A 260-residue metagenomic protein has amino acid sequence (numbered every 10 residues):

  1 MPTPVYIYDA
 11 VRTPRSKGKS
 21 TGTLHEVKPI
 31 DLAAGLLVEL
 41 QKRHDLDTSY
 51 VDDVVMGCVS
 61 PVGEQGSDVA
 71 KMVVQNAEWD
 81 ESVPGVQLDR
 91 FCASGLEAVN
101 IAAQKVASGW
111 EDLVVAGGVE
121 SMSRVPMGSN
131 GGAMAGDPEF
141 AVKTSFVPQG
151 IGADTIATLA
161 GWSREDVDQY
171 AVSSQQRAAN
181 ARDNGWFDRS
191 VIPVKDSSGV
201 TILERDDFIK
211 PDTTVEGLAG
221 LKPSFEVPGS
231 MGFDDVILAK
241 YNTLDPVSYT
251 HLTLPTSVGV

Functional and structural regions predicted by a protein language model:
M1-A77, P84-Q87, C92, T155-R164 (+1 more regions): Conserved active-site "lid/cap" helical segment
P2, A107-A160: Flexible glycine-/small-residue-enriched beta->alpha junction loops that bind anionic phosphate/pyrophosphate groups
V11-P14, H25-G35, R43-D45, Q169-L252 (+1 more regions): N-terminal extracellular/periplasmic Venus flytrap/periplasmic-binding protein-like
G18-K19, G66-S67, V125-M127, R205-D206: Short, well-ordered secondary-structure micro-motifs
C58-D112, G132, K143-I151, D212 (+1 more regions): Conserved catalytic cysteine-centered active-site region of acyl-thioester-dependent Claisen-condensing enzymes
L88-V119, A157-F187, L252, S257: Active-site-proximal alpha-helical scaffold in enzymes
